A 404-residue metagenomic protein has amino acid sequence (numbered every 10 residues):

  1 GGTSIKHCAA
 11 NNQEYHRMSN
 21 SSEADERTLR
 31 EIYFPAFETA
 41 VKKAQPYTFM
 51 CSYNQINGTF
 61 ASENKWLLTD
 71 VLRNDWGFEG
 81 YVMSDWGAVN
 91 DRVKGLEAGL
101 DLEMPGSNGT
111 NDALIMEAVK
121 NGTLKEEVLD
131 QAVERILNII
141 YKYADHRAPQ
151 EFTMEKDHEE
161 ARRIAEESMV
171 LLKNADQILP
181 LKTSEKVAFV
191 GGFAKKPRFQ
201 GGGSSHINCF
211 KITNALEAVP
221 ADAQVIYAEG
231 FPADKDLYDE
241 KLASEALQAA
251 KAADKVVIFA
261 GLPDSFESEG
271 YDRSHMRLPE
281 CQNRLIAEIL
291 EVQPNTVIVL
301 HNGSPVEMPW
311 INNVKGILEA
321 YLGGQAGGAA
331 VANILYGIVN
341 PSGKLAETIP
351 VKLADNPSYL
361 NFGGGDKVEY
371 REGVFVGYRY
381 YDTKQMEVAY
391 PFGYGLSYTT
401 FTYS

Functional and structural regions predicted by a protein language model:
G1-S404: Glycoside hydrolase catalytic-domain context in secreted enzymes
